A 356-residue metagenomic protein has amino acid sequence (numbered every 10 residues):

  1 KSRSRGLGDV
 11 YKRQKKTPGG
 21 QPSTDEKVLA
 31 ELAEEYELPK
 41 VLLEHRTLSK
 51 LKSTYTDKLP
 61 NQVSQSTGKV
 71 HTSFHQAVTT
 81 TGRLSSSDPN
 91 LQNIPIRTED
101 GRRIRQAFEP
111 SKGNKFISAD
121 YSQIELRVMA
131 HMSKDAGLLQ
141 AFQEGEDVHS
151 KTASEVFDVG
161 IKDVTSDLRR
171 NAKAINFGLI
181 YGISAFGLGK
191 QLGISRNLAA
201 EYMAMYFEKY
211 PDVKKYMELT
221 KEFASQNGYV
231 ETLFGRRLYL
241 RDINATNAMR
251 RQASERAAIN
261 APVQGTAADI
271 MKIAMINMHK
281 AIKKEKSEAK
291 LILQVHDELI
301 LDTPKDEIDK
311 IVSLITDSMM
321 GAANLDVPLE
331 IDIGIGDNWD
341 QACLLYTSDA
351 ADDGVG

Functional and structural regions predicted by a protein language model:
K1-Y11, Y346-G356: Single conserved hydrophobic/aromatic residue that forms the stacking wall/gate of nucleotide- or nucleobase-binding
R5-E99, E109, G113-K115, S122-E125 (+5 more regions): Conserved "right-hand" nucleotidyltransferase catalytic core of DNA-directed polymerases
R13, S64-T67, H71-T72, Q76-T79 (+4 more regions): Conserved catalytic core of nucleic-acid polymerases
F116-S118, N260, I292, I300: Short aromatic/hydrophobic contact patches that present stacked aromatics for nucleic-acid/ligand binding
E125, G145, H149, A267 (+1 more regions): Hydrophobic (often cysteine-bearing) scaffold residues that line and stabilize catalytic clefts of nucleotide/cofactor
E125-S133: Short active-site loop/helix that positions an aromatic residue
A136-F142, G160-V164: Short, polar/flexible loop-turn hinges at active-site or ligand-entry regions and domain interfaces
I282-L329: C-terminal structured "cap/appendage" subdomains that terminate the fold
